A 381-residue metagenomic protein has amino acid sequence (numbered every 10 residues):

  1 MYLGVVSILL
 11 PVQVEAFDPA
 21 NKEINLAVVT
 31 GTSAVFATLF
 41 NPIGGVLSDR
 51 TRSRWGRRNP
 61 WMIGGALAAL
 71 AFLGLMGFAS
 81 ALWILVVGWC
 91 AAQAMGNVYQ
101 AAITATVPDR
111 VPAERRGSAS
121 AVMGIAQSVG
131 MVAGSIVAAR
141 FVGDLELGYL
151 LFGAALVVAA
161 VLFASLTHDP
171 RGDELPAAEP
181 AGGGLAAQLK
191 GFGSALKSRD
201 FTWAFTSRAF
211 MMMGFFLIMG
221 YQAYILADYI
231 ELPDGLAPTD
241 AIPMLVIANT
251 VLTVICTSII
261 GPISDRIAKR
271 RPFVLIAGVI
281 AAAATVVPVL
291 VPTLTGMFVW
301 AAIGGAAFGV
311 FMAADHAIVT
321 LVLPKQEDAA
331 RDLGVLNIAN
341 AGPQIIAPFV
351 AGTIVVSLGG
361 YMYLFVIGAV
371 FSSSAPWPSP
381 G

Functional and structural regions predicted by a protein language model:
M1-A34, T202-G235, T239: Helix-loop boundary and gating motifs at the non-cytosolic
L10, V98-V111, F311-P324: Intracellular juxtamembrane helix-capping segments at the cytosolic ends of symmetry-related transmembrane helices
A27-S48, I247-I259: Central cavity-lining transmembrane alpha-helices of secondary-active solute carriers, predominantly the Major
F36-T38, G117-A139, N337-P348: Glycine-rich segments within core transmembrane alpha-helices of 12-TM secondary carriers
F40-W55, C256-K269, V355: Helix-to-loop junctions at the C-terminal end of transmembrane segments in multipass secondary transporters
R57-N59, R140-A155, G352-S372: A membrane-interface helix-boundary motif in multi-pass transporters
R58-G74, P272-V287: Structural signature of the two symmetry-related core transmembrane helices
P170-T206: Juxtamembrane intracellular "pre-TM" segments in multi-pass secondary transporters
